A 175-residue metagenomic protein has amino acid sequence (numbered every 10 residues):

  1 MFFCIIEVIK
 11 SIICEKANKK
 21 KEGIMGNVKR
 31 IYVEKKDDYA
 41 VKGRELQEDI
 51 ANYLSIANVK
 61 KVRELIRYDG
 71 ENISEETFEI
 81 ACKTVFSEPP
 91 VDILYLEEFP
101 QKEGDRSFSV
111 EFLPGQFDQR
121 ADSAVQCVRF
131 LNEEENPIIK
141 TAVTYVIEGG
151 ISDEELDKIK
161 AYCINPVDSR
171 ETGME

Functional and structural regions predicted by a protein language model:
F2-F3: Aromatic (phenylalanine/tyrosine) cluster motif
I9-E175: Core nucleic-acid recognition elements
